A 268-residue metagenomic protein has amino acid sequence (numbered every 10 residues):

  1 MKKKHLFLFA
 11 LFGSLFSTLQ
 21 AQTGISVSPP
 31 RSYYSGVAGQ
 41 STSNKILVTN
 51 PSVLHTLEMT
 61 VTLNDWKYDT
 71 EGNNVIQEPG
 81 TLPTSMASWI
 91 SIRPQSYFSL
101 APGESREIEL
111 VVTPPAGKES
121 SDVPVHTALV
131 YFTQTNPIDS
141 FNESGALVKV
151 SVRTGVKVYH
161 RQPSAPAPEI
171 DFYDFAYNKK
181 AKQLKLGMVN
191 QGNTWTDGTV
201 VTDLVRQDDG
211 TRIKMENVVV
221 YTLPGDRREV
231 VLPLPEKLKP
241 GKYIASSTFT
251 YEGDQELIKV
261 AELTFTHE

Functional and structural regions predicted by a protein language model:
Q22-S41, Y177: N-terminal edge beta-strand
S28, G39-K45, R106-I108, S120-L129 (+1 more regions): Short, solvent-exposed loop/turn segments enriched in Ser/Thr/Gly
S32-Y34, P94-L100, E216-Y221, L234-P235: Beta-strand-rich interaction surfaces with strong enrichment in secreted/lumenal proteins
T42-N44, F98-V112, G225-L232: Short Pro-Gly-centered flexible turn/kink motifs
K45-T49, K185-Q191: Short edge beta-strand/loop segments characteristic of extracellular beta-sandwich folds
P51-L54, A116, N190-T194, L238 (+1 more regions): Short, acidic/polar linear motifs in exposed loop/turn regions
H55-L110, T199-T202, Q207-G210: Surface-exposed binding patches on compact interaction domains or structured appendages
T62-W66, P115-K157, P240-H267: Terminal connector regions
